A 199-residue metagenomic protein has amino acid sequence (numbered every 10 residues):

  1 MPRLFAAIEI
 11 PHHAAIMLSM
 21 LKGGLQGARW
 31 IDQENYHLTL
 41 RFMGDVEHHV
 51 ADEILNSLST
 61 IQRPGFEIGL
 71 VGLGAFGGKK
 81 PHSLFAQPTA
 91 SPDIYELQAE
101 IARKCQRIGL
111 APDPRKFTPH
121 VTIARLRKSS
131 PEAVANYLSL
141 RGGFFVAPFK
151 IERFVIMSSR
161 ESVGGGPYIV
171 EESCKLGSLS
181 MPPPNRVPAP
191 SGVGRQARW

Functional and structural regions predicted by a protein language model:
M1-P188, R195-W199: Histidine-dependent nucleotide/RNA phosphoesterase domain, centered on the 2H-phosphoesterase fold with its duplicated
